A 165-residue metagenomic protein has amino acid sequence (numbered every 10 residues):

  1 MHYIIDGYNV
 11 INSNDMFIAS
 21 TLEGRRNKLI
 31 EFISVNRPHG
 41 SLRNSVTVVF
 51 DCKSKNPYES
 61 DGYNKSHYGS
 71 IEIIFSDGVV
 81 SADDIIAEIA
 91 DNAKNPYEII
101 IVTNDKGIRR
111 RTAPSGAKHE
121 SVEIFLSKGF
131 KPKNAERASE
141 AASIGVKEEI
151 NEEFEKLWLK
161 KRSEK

Functional and structural regions predicted by a protein language model:
H2-I5, N9-K165: Nuclease catalytic cores that cleave nucleic-acid phosphodiester bonds, predominantly acidic two-metal-ion
